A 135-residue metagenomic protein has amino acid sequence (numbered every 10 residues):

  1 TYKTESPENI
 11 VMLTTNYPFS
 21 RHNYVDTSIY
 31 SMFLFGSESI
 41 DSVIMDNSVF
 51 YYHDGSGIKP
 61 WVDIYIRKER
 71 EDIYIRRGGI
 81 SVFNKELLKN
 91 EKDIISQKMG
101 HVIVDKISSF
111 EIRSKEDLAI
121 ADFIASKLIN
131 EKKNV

Functional and structural regions predicted by a protein language model:
T1-E5: Glycine/small-residue-rich loop that forms an oxyanion/phosphate-binding "nest" at active or ligand-binding sites
S6-N9, T14-K106: Conserved core of the sugar-phosphate nucleotidyltransferase
N90, I103, I107-V135: Hydrophobic helical membrane-anchoring modules
